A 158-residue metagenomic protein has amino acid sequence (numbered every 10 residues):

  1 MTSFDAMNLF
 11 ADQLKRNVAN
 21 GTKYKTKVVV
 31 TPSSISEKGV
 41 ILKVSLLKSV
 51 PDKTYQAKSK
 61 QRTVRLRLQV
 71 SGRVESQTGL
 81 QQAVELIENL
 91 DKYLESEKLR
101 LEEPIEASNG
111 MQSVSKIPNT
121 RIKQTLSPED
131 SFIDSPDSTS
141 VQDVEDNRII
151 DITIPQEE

Functional and structural regions predicted by a protein language model:
M1-K25, K48-E158: Charged, amphipathic alpha-helical segments and their flanking helix caps
T22-S34: A short acidic/basic microdomain associated with nuclease active sites
K27-V29, G39-V40, S140: Detector for intrinsically disordered, low-structure N-terminal pre-sequences
S34-S36, S76: Short, catalytically relevant binding-site loops at active-site mouths
E37-S49: A short, hydrophobic beta-strand-centered structural micro-motif
